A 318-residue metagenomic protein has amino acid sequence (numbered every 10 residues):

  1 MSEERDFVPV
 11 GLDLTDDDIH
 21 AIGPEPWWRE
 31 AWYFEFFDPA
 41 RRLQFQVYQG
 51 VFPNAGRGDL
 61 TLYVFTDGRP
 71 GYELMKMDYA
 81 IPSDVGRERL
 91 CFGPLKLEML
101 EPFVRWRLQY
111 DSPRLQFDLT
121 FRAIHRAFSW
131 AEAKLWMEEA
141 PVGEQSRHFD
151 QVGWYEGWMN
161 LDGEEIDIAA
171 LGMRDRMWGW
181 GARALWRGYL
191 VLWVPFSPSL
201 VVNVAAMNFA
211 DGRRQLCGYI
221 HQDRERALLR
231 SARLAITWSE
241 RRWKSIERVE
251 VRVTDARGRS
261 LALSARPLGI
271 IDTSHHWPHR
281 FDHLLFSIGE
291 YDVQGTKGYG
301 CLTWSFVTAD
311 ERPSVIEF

Functional and structural regions predicted by a protein language model:
M1-F318: Structured soluble/peripheral alpha/beta segments that form catalytic or ligand/cofactor-binding pockets
